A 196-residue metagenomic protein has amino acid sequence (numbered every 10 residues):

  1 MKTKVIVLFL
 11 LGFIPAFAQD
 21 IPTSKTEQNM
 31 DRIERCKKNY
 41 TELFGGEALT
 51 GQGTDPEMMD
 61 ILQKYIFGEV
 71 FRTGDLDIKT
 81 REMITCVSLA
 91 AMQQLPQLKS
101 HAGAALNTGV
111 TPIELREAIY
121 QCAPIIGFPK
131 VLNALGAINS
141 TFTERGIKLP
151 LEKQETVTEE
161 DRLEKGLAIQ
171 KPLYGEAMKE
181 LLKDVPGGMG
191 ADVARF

Functional and structural regions predicted by a protein language model:
K2-L8: Sec-dependent signal peptide recognition, specifically the positively charged N-region followed immediately by
L10-A18: Hydrophobic h-region of N-terminal signal peptides that target proteins for export in Gram-negative bacteria
Q19-I78, V131-F196: Acidic, glycine/proline-rich low-complexity segments that act as flexible tails and inter-domain linkers
D60-Q63, M92-L98: Short acidic alpha-helix initiation/capping motifs at coil-to-helix transition points, especially at protein N-termini
D77, G109-E114: Helix N-cap / loop-to-helix initiation motif
T80-L89, L98, A118-I119: Short, structured motif recognition centered on aromatic/hydrophobic residues
Q94-A102, A123-A137: Short amphipathic alpha-helical segments at helix boundaries and their inter-helical linkers
